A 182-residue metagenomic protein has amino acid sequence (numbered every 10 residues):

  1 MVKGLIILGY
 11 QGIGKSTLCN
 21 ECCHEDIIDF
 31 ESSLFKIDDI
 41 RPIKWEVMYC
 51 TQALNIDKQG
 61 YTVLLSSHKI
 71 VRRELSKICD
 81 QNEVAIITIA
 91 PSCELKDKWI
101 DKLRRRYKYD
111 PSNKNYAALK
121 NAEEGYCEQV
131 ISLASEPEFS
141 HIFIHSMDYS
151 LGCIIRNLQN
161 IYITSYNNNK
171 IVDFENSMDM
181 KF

Functional and structural regions predicted by a protein language model:
K3-C22: Glycine-rich phosphate-binding P-loop
L8-Q11, L65-K69, P91, H145-D148: Structural motif
L18-E21, R73-N82, K102, E128-A134 (+1 more regions): Short, aromatic/basic amphipathic alpha-helical patches
H24-Q81: Conserved nucleotide-sensing/catalytic segment adjacent to the nucleotide-binding pocket in NTP-handling enzymes
I27-D29, V84-T88, H141-I144: Conserved beta-strand scaffold positions in the cores of enzyme catalytic domains, especially in NTP/NDP-utilizing
N82-L103: Conserved phosphate-donor/acceptor-positioning beta-strand/loop module used by diverse small-molecule
Y109-D173: Small-molecule kinase domains that catalyze NTP-dependent phosphoryl transfer to phosphate-bearing small molecules
V172-F182: Non-Sec secretion/translocation targeting segments of pathogen effectors
